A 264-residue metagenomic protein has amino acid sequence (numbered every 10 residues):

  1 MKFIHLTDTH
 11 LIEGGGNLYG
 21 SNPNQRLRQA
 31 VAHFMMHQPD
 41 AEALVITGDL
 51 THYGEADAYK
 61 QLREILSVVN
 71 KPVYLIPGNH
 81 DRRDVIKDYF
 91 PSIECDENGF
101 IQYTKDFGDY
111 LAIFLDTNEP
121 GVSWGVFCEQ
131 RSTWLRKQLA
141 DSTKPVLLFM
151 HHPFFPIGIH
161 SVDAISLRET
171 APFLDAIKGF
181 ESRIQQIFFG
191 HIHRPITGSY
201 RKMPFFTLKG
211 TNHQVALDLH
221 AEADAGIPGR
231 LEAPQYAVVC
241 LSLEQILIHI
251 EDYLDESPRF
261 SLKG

Functional and structural regions predicted by a protein language model:
M1-E13, D109-E119, L147-F149, M203-K209 (+1 more regions): Active-site-proximal beta-strand elements of phosphoester/diester hydrolases
M1-Q61, I65, D141, I157: N-terminal active-site segment of His-dependent metallophosphoesterases
I12-G15, H52-D57, N79-I86, P120-S123 (+3 more regions): Active-site environment of divalent metal-dependent phosphoester hydrolases
G16-N22, P91-S92, G121, I159-S166 (+1 more regions): Short glycine-enriched, charge-decorated loop/helix-capping segments at active-site entrances that position
S21-N24, A176, S199-G264: Binuclear metal-dependent phosphoesterase catalytic core
A30-A43, W124-F206, V238, I246: His/acidic metal-ligating clusters that form di-metal
A56-R136, E169-I184, G198-R201, K209 (+1 more regions): Extended active-site neighborhood of metal-dependent phosphoesterases/phosphodiesterases
